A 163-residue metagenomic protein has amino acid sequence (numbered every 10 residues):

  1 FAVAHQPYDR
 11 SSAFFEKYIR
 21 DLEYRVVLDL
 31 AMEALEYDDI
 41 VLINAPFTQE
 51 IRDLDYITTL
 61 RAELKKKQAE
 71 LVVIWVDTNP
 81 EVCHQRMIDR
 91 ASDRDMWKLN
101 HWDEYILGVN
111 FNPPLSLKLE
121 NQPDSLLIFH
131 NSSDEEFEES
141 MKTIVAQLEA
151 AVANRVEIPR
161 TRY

Functional and structural regions predicted by a protein language model:
F1-M32: Conserved substrate/cofactor phosphate-moiety recognition/catalytic segment in nucleotide-dependent phosphotransferases
F14, D77, D89-T143, A151-Y163: Small-molecule kinase domains that catalyze NTP-dependent phosphoryl transfer to phosphate-bearing small molecules
I19-V26, R52-Y56, N110, E136 (+1 more regions): Soluble or luminal CAZymes and related metallo-dependent hydrolases
M32-E36, L64-A69, E120-N121: Conserved catalytic network of the ASCE P-loop NTPase/AAA+ motor domain
Y37-L42: Loop/turn-to-beta-strand initiation segments
A45-F47: Short strand-turn motif at the edge of the Rossmann-like AdoMet-binding core
E50-K67: Short, electropositive alpha-helical surface patch
K65-M87: Conserved phosphate-donor/acceptor-positioning beta-strand/loop module used by diverse small-molecule
